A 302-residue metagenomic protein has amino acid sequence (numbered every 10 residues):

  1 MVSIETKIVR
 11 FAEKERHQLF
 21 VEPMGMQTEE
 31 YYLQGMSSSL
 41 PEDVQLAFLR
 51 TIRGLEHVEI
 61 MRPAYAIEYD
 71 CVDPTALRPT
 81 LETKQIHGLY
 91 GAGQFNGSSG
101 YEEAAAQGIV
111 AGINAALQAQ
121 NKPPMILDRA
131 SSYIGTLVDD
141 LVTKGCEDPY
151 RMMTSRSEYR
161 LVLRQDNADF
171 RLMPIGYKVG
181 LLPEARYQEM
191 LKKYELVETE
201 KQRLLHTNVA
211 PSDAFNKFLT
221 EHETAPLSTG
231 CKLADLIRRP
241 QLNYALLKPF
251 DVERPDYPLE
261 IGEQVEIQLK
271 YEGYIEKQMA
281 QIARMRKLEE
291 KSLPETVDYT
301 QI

Functional and structural regions predicted by a protein language model:
M1-T51, Q118: Predominantly flavin-linked oxidoreductase catalytic cores and closely associated redox partners
V9-A12, H17-G25, R78-T83, Y150 (+2 more regions): Short beta-strand elements
H17-E29, I86, F95, N167-D169 (+1 more regions): Residues forming anionic-ligand binding surfaces in small-molecule and nucleic-acid pockets of primarily soluble enzymes
F20, Y32-S98, I126-D139, P240 (+1 more regions): A glycine-rich dinucleotide-binding beta-alpha-beta segment and adjacent secondary-structure elements that constitute
Q94-E102, E158-R160: Glycine-rich phosphate/pyrophosphate-binding beta-alpha loops
A104-L127: Internal hydrophobic alpha-helix adjacent to the cofactor/substrate pocket in enzyme cavities
N121-I175, V179-Q188: Mid-to-C-terminal Rossmann-like scaffold of FAD/NAD(P)H-dependent oxidoreductases
R156, V162, M173-I302: Extended, charge-enriched "interface" segments that sit outside catalytic cores
